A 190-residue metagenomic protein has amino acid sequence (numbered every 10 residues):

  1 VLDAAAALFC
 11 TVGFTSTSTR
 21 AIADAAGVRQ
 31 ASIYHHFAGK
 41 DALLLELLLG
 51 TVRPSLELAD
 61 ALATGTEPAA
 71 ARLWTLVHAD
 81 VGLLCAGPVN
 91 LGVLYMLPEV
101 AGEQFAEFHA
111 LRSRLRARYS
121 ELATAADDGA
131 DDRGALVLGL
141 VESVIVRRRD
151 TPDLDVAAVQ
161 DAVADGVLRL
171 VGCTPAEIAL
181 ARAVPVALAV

Functional and structural regions predicted by a protein language model:
V1-A5, I22, L47-S55, Y119: Generic hydrophobic, amphipathic alpha-helix propensity
A4, L8, A79, L140-R147 (+2 more regions): Amphipathic alpha-helical interface segments
A4, L8-A42, E46: Helix-turn-helix
E46, E57-A86: Hydrophobic alpha-helical connector segments
L56, A101-G139, A157-D161, D165: Amphipathic alpha-helical packing segments from all-alpha helical-bundle domains
R72-T75, L83-A106, S120, A135-L138 (+2 more regions): Amphipathic alpha-helical segments used for helix-helix packing
R116-D128, V146-V190: C-terminal peripheral helix-coil segments that are non-catalytic and often amphipathic
